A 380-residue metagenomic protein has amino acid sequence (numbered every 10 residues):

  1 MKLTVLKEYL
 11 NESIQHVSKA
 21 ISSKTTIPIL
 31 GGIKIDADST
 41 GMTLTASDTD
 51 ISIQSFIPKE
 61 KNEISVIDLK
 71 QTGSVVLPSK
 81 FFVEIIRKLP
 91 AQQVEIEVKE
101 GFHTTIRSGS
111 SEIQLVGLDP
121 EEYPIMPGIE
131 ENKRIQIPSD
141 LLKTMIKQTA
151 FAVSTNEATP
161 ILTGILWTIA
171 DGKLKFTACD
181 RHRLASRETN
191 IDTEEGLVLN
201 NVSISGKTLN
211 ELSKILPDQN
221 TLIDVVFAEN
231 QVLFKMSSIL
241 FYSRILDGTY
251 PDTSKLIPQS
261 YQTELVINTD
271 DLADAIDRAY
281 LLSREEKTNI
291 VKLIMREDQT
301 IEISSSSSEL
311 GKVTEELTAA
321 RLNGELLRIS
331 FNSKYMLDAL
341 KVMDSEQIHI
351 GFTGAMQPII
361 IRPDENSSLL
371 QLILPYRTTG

Functional and structural regions predicted by a protein language model:
M1-G380: Structural preference for solvent-exposed beta-strand-turn elements and adjacent flexible terminal/loop segments within
